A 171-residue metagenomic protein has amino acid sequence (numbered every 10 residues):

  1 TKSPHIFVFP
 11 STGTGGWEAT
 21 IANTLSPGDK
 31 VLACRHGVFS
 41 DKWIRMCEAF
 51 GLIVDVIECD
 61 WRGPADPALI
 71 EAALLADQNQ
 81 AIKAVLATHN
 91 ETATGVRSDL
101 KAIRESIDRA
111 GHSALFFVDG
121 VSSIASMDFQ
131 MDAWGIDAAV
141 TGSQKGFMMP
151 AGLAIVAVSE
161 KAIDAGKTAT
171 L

Functional and structural regions predicted by a protein language model:
T1-K2, E18: N-terminal glycine-rich anion-binding loops that anchor highly charged ligand groups
V8, T14-L171: Conserved PLP-enzyme active-site core in the AAT-like
